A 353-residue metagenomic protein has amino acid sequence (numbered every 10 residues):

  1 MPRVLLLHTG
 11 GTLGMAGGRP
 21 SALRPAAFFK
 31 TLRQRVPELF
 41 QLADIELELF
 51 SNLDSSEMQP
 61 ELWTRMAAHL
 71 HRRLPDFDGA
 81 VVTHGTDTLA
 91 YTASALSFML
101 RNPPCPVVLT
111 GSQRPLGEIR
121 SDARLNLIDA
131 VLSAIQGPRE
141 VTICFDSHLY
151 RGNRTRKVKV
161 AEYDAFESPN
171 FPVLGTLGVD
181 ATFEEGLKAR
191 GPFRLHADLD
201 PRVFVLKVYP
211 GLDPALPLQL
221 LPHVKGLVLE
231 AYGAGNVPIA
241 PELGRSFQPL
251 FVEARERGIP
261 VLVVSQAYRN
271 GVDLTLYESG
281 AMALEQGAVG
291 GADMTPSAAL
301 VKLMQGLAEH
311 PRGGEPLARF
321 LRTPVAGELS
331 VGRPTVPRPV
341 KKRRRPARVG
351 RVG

Functional and structural regions predicted by a protein language model:
M1-R72, V252, R269: ATP/NTP phosphate-donor binding region
P2, L7-G14, L32-L39, R151-A240 (+2 more regions): Accessory alpha-helical/coil subdomains and C-terminal extensions that flank or cap enzyme catalytic cores
L7-T9, V82-H84, V108-G111, T142-D146 (+3 more regions): Short beta-strand segments
M15-A16, T88-A93, N126-L127, N236-P238: Short glycine/serine/threonine-rich phosphate/pyrophosphate-binding segments that cradle anionic phosphate groups
A16-P20, A93-S94, I119-D122, G152-K157 (+1 more regions): Short acidic, glycine/serine/threonine-rich loops at helix termini
V82-P104, I239-L250, S279: Short Gly/Thr/Asp-enriched flexible loops that form oxyanion-binding sites at enzyme active sites
L109-G178: Internal gly/pro-rich beta-alpha loop/helix module that stabilizes soluble enzyme cofactors or their anionic handles
A234-R345, V349, G353: C-terminal non-catalytic interaction/assembly regions of soluble proteins
